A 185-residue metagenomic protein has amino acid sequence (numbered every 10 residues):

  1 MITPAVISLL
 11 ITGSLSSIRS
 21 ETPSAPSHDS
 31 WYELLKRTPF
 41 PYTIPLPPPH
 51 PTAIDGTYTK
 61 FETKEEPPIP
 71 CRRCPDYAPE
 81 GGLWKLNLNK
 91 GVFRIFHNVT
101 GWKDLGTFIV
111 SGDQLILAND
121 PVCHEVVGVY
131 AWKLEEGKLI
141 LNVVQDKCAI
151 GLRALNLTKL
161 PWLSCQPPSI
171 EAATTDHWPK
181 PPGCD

Functional and structural regions predicted by a protein language model:
M1-I2, S16, S20: Universal eukaryotic N-terminal targeting presequences
I2-T3, P45: Hydrophobic alpha-helical segments and their boundary regions
P4-G13: Bacterial N-terminal signal peptides
I18-D185: Lipid interaction determinants
